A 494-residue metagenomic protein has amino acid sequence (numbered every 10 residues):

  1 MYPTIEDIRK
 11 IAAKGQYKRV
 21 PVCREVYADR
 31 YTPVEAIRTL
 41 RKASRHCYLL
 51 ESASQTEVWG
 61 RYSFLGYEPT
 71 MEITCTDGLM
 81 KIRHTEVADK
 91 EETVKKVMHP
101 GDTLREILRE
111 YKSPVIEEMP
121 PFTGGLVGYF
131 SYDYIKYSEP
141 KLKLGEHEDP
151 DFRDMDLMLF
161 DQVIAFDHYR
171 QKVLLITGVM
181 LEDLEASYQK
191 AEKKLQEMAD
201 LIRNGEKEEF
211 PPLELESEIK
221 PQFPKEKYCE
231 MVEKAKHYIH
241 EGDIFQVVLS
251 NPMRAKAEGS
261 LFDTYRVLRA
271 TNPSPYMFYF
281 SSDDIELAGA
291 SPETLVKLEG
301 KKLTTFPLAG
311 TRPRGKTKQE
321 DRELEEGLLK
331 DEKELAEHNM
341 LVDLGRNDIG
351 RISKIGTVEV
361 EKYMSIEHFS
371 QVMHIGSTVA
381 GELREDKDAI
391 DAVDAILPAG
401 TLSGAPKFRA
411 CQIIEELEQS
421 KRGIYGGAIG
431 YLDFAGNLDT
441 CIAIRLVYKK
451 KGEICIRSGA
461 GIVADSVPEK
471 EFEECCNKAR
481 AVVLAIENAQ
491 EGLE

Functional and structural regions predicted by a protein language model:
M1-E494: Extended alpha-helical targeting/anchoring segments, especially N-terminal organellar/secretory targeting helices
